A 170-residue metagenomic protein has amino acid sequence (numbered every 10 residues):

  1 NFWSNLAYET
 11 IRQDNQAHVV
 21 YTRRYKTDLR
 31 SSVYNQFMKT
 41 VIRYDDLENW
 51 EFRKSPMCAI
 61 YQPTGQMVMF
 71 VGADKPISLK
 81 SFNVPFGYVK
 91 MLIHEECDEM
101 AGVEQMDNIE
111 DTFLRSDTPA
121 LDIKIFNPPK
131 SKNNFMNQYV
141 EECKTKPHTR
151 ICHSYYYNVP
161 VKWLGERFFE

Functional and structural regions predicted by a protein language model:
N1-E170: Phosphate/NTP-binding elements of NTP-utilizing enzymes
